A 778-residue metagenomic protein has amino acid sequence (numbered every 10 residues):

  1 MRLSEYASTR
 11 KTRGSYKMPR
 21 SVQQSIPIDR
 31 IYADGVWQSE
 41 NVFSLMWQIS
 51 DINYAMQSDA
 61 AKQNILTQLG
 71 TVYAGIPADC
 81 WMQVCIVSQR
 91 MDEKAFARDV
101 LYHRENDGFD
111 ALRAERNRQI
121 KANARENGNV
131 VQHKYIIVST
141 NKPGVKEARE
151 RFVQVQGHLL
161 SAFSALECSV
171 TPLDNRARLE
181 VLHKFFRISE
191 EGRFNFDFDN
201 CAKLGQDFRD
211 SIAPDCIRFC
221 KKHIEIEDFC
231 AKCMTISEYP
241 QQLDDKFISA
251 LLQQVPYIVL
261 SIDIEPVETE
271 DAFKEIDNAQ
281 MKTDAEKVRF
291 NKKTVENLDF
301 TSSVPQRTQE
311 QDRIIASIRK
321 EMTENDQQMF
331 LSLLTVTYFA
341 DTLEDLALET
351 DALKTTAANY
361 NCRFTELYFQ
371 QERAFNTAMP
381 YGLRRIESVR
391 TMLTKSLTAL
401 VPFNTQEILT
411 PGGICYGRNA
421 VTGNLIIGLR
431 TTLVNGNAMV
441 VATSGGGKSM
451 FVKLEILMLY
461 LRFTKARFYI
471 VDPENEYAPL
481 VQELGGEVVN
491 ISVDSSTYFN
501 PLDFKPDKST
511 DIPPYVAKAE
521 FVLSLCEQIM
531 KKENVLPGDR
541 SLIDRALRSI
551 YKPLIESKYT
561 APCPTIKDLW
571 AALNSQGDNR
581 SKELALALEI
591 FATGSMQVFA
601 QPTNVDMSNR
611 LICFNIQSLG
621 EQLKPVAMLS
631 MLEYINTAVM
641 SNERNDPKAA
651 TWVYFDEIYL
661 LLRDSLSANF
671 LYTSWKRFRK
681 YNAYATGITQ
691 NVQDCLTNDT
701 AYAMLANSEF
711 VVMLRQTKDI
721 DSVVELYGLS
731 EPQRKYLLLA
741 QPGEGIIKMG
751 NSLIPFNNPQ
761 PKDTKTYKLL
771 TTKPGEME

Functional and structural regions predicted by a protein language model:
R2-F403: Extended, folded cores of ATP/NTP-driven motor/assembly subunits in large transport and secretion machines
I52, D59-A78, Q89, A250-L252 (+11 more regions): P-loop NTPase motor domains
V440: Hydrophobic anchor at the beta1->P-loop junction of P-loop NTPases
K448: Conserved lysine of the Walker
F451: Hydrophobic positions on the alpha1 helix immediately C-terminal to the Walker A/P-loop
M458-Y469, A638: Post-Walker A helix-loop "phosphate-sensing" segment adjacent to the P-loop in P-loop NTPases
G485-V489, T700-M713: A short helix-turn-beta junction within AAA+ P-loop NTPase domains corresponding to the substrate/partner-engaging
S730-E778: Conserved P-loop NTPase
